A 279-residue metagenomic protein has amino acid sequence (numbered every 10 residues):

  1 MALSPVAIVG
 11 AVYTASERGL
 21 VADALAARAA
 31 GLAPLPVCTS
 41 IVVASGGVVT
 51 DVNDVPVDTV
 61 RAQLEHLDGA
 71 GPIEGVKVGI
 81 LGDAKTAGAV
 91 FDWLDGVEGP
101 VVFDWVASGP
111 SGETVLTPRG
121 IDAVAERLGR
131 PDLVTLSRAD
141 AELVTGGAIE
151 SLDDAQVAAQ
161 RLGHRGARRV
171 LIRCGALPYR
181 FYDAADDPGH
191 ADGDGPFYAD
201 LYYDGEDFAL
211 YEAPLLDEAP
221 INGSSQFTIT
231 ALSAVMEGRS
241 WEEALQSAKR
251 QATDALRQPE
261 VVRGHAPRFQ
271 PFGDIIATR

Functional and structural regions predicted by a protein language model:
A2-V9, E17-P110, G273-T278: Conserved N-terminal subdomain of the carbohydrate kinase-like
V9, A26, A30, L67-A70 (+8 more regions): Change "in soluble alpha/beta enzymes" to "in soluble alpha/beta proteins
V12, V78-G79, E113, P220: Glycine- and other small-residue-rich loops at beta-strand/loop junctions that grip anionic moieties
T14-A15, F208-N222: Short pre-catalytic strand/loop immediately N-terminal to key active-site residues, enriched for Gly-Thr
V48-D54, E113-P118, G146-E150, L216-D217: Short glycine-enriched, charge-decorated loop/helix-capping segments at active-site entrances that position
P118-D207: Conserved phosphate/ATP/ADP-binding segment of small-molecule kinases
L143, E218-W241, L245: Short, small-residue alpha-helix embedded
E242-R279: Charged C-terminal helix
